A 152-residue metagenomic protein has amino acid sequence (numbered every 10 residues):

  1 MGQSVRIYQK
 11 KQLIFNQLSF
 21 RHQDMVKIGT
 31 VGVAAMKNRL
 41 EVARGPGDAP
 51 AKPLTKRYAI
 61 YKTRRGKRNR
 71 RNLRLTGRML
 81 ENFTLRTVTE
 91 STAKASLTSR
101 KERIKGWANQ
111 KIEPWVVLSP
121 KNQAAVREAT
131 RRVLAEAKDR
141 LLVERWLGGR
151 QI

Functional and structural regions predicted by a protein language model:
M1-I152: Short, Lys/Arg-rich flexible segments
